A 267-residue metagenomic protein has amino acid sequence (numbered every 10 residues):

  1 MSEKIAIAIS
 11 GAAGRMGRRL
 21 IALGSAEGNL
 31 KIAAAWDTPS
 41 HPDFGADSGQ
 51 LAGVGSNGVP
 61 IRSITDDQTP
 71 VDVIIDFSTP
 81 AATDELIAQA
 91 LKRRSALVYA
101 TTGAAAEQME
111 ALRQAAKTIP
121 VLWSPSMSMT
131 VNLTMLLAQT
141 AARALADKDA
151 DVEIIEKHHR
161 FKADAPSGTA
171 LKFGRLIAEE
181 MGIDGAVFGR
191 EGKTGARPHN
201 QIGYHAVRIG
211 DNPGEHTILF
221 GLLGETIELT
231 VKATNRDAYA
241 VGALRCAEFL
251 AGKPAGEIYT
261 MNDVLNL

Functional and structural regions predicted by a protein language model:
A6-D67, D149-L267: C-terminal substrate-binding/catalytic lobe of Rossmann-fold NAD(P)-dependent oxidoreductases
S10, F77-S78, A100-T101, S124 (+1 more regions): Structural motif
G14-R15, A81, S128: Residue-level detector of alpha-helix initiation sites
T65-V73, F77-A100, A111: Rossmann-fold NAD(P) dinucleotide-binding segment
D84-A88, T101-W123, N132, L137-Q139: Rossmann-fold NAD(P)-binding glycine/threonine-rich loop
L133-D149, A165: Rossmann-like NAD(P)H-binding beta-loop-alpha module
